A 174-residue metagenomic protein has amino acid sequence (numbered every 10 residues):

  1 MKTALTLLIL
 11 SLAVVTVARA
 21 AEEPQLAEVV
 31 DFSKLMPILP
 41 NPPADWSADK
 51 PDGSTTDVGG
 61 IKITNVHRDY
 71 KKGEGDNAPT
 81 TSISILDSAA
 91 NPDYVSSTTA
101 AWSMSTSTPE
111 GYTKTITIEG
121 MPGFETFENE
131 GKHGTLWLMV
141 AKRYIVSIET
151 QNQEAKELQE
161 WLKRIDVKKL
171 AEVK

Functional and structural regions predicted by a protein language model:
M1-L5: Positively charged n-region of N-terminal signal peptides that target proteins for export
T6, A90-P92, V140-A141: A short alpha-helix capping/helix-coil boundary motif
L7, S33, D57, I145-I148 (+1 more regions): A general structural-boundary detector
L7-V15: Bacterial N-terminal signal peptides
T16-A20: Sec/Tat signal peptide C-region and signal peptidase I cleavage site
A21-Q25, K72, T106-K174: A short, solvent-exposed beta-edge/loop patch
E23-N129: Short, solvent-exposed recognition patches
